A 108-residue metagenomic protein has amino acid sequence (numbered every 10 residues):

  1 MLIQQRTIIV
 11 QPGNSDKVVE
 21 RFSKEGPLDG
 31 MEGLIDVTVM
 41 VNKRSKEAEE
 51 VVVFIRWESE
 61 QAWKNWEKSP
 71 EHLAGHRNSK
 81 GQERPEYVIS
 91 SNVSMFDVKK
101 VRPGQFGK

Functional and structural regions predicted by a protein language model:
L2, T38-E49, R77-K108: Glycine-rich beta-strand-turn "strand-cap" elements at beta-sheet edges
L2-I8, T38-S69: Short, well-ordered beta-strand segments in beta-rich or mixed alpha/beta enzyme and ligand-binding folds
I8-I9, P103: Short amphipathic alpha-helical "recognition" segments used for binding
I9-V18: Short, surface-exposed ligand-recognition loops at beta-strand->loop->(often short) alpha-helix junctions that present
K17-E20, K24-I35, R56-S94: An amphipathic, aromatic/His-enriched active-site/gating alpha helix that lines ligand/cofactor pockets
